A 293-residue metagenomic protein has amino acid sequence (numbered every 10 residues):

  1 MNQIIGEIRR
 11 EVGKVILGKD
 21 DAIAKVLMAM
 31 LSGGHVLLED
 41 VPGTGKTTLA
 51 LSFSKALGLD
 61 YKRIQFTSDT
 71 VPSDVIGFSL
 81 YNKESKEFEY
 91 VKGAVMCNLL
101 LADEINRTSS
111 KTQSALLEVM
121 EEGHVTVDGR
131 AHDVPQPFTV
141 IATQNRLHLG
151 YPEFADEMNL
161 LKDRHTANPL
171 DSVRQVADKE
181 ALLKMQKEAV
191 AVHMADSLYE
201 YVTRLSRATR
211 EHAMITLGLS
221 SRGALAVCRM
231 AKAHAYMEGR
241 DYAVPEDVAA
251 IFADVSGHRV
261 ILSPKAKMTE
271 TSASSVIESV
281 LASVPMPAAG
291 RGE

Functional and structural regions predicted by a protein language model:
N2-T44: Pre-Walker A (pre-P-loop) alpha-helix and adjacent loop at the N terminus of AAA/AAA+ ATPase modules, a conserved
K25-M28, Y81-L101, R130: Conserved alpha-helical scaffold flanking the Walker A/P-loop in AAA+ ATPase domains
M30-T67: Walker A/P-loop
D40, D103-E104, A115: Walker B catalytic acidic pair
V41, V75, T143: P-loop (Walker A) phosphate-binding loop of NTP-binding proteins
N82-K86, E104-T112, M120-V192, K232-M237: Canonical AAA+ ATPase core
D163-A243, M268: AAA+ P-loop NTPase domains with strong preference for DNA replication initiators and clamp-loader complexes
E211-E293: C-terminal engagement/docking regions of AAA+ P-loop ATPases
